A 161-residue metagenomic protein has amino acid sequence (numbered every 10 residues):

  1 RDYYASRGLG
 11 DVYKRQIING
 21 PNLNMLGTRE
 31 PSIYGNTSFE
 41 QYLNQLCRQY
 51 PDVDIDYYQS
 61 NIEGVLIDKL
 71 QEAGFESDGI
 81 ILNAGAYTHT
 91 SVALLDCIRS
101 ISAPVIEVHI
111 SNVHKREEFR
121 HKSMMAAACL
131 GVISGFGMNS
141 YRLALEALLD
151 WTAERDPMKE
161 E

Functional and structural regions predicted by a protein language model:
R1-Y13: Single conserved hydrophobic/aromatic residue that forms the stacking wall/gate of nucleotide- or nucleobase-binding
P21-L23, G85-T88, S111-V113: Short glycine-rich anion-binding loops that position phosphate/pyrophosphate groups of nucleotides and phosphorylated
M25-E40: Glycine- and acidic-residue-enriched helix-capping/strand-helix junction motifs
D56-G64: Short beta->alpha junction loops
A73-I80: Short acidic/histidine-rich motifs immediately flanking catalytic phosphotransfer sites in two-component signaling
S91-S100: Short Gly/Thr/Asp-enriched flexible loops that form oxyanion-binding sites at enzyme active sites
R99-R116: Short, acidic/small-residue loops that bind anionic groups at enzyme active sites
K115-M158: Short, glycine-/small-residue-rich phosphate/pyrophosphate-handling segment
